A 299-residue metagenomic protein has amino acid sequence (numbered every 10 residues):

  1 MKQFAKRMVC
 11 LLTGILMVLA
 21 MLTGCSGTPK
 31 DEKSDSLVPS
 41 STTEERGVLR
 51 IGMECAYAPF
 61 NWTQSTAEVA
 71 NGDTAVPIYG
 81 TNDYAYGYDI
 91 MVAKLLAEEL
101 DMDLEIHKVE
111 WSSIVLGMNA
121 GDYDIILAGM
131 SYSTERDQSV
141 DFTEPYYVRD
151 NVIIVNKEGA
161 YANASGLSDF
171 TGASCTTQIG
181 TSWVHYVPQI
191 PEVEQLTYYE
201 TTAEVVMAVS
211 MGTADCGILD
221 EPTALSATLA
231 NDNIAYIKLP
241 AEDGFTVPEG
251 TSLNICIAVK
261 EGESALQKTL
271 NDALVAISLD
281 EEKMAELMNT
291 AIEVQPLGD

Functional and structural regions predicted by a protein language model:
A20-G24: C-terminal motif of bacterial Sec signal peptides marking the signal peptidase cleavage site
G27-E32, S182-Y199, I237-K238, K268-D299: Ligand-binding clefts/hinges and TM-proximal coupling segments of bilobed small-molecule sensing domains
D31-G129: Extracytoplasmic small-molecule ligand-binding "clamshell" domains of the periplasmic binding protein/Venus flytrap
M53-Y57, H107-S112, G121-S133, N156-K157 (+3 more regions): Beta->alpha turn/N-cap motifs
C55, N82-E98, M130, R149-V206 (+2 more regions): Bilobed "Venus flytrap"/periplasmic-binding protein-like clamshell domains and structurally analogous long
K94, E98, D103-D169, D243-E249: Acidic, polar ligand-binding/catalytic clefts
S113, G129-S139, Y186-Q189, S210-M211 (+1 more regions): A ligand-binding cleft/hinge motif common to bilobed small-molecule-binding domains
Y147-V155, A230-N271, Q295-D299: Periplasmic-binding protein-like
